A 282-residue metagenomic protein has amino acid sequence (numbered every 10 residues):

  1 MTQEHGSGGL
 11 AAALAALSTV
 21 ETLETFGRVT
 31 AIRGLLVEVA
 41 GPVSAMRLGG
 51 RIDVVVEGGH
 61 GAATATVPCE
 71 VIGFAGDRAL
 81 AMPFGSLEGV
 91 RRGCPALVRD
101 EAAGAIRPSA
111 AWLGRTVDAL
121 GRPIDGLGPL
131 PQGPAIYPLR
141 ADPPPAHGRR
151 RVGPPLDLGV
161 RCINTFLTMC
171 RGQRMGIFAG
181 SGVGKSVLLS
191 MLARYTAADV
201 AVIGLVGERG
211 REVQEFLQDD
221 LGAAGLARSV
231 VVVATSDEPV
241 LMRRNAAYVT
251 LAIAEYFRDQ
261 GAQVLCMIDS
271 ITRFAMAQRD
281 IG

Functional and structural regions predicted by a protein language model:
T2-A13, S18-T22, A31-L156: Acidic-enriched and Gly/Ser
A11-T19, V117, G121, R161-R171 (+5 more regions): Signal for well-folded cores of large energy- and translation-related assemblies
V29, G93, T116, M169 (+4 more regions): Residue-level signature of catalytic and energy-coupling elements of molecular machines, predominantly ATP/GTP-dependent
G34, P42-S44, E57, F74-D77 (+13 more regions): Short, ordered loop/turn segments at secondary-structure junctions
S44-L48, D53-E57, L192-Y195, Q218-A223 (+1 more regions): Short, solvent-exposed amphipathic alpha-helical segments in soluble enzyme and RNA/protein-processing domains
R51, E70, A79-L80, P95 (+7 more regions): Structural motif
A96-V98, G104, A111, I124-Q173 (+4 more regions): P-loop NTPase nucleotide-binding/switch module
V183-V187, M191-V200, V206, G210-R211 (+2 more regions): Conserved P-loop NTPase nucleotide-binding/switch module
